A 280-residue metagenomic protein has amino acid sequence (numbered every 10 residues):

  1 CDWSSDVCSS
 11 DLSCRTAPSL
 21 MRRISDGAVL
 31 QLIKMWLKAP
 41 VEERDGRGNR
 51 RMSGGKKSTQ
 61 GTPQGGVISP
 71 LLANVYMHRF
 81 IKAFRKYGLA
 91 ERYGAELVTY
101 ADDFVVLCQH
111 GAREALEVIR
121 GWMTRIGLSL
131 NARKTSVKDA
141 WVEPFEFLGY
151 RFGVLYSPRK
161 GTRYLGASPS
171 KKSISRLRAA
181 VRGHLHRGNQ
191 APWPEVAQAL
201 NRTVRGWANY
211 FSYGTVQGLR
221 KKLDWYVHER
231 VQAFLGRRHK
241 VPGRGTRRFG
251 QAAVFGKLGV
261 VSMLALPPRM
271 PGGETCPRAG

Functional and structural regions predicted by a protein language model:
C1-S9: Short, small-residue-biased leader/transition segments that mark boundaries at the very start of proteins
S10-I24, A95-I126, A208, S212-Y213: Catalytic palm subdomain of template-directed nucleic-acid polymerases, centered on the conserved carboxylate motif
V29, G54, P70-V118: Active-site palm subdomain of RNA-directed nucleic acid polymerases
M35-K38, E43-R47, I126-P192, T203: A conserved non-catalytic segment of reverse transcriptases and RNA-directed RNA polymerases corresponding to the late
P40-L72: Short, conserved non-catalytic motifs in the polymerase core
K56-T62, G166, R182-V196, W207-L219 (+1 more regions): Short, solvent-exposed helix-loop connector elements
Y226-R230, L235-G280: Extended C-terminal regions of large enzymes
